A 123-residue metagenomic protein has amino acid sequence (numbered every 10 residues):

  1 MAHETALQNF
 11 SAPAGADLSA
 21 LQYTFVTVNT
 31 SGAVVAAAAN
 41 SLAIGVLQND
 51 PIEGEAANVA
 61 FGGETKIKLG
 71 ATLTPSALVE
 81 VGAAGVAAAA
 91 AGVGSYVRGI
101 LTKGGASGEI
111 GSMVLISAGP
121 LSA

Functional and structural regions predicted by a protein language model:
M1-A123: Surface-exposed, low-hydrophobicity beta-strand/loop segments enriched in small/polar/acidic residues
